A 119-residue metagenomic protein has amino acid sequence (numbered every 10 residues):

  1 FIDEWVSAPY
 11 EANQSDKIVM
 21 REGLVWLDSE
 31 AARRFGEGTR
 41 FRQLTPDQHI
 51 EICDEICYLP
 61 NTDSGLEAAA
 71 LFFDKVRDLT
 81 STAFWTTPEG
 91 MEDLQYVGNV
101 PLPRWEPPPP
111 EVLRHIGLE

Functional and structural regions predicted by a protein language model:
F1-E119: Mature-region segments of soluble proteins
